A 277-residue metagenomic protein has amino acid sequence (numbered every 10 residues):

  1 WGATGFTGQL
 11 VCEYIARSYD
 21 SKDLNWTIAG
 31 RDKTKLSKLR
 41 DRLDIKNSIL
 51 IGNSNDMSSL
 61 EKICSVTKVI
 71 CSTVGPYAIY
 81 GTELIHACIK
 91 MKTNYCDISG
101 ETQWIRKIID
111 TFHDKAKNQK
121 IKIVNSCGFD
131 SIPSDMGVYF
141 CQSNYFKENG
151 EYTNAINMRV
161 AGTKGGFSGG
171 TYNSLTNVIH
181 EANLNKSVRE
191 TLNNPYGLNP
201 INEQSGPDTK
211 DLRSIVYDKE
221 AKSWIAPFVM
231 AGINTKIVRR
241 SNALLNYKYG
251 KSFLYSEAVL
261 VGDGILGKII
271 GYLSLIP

Functional and structural regions predicted by a protein language model:
W1-Y19: N-terminal Rossmann NAD(P)H-binding glycine-rich loop of SDR-like oxidoreductase domains
D20-K35: Conserved glycine-rich Rossmann-like NAD(P)H-binding loop of the short-chain dehydrogenase/reductase
K38-K46: Short, conserved SAM-binding/catalytic segment of Class I S-adenosyl-L-methionine-dependent methyltransferases
L50-Y80: Conserved Rossmann-fold cofactor-binding substructure of NAD(P)-dependent oxidoreductases
P76, I85-I105: ADP-ribose/adenylate-binding Rossmann-like module
S99-I121: Rossmann-fold NAD(P)-binding glycine/threonine-rich loop
K115, Q119-T163: Adenosine-phosphate binding glycine-rich loop
S143-P277: C-terminal catalytic/substrate-binding lobe primarily of soluble NAD(P)-dependent oxidoreductases
